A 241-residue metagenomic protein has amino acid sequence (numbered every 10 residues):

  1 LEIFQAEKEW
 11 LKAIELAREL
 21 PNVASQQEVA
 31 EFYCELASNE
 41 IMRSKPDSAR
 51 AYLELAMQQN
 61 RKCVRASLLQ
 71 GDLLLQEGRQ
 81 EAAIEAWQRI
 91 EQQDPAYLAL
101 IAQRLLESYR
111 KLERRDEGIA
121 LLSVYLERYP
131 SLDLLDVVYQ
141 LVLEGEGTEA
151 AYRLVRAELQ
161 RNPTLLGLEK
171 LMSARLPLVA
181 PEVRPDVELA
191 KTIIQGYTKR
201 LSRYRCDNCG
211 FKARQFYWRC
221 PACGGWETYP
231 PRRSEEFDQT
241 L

Functional and structural regions predicted by a protein language model:
F4, E40, L74, S108-Y109 (+2 more regions): Residue at a conserved register position within TPR or TPR-like alpha-solenoid repeats
E19-N22, E54-Q58, R89-Q92, V124-E127 (+1 more regions): Conserved structural position within tetratricopeptide repeats
S25-Q27, R61, P95-A96, Y129-P130 (+1 more regions): Short coil turns that delineate tetratricopeptide repeat
E28-E31, V64-R65, A99-L100, D133 (+1 more regions): Start-of-helix register in tetratricopeptide repeats
L36, Q70, R104-L105, L121 (+5 more regions): Structural register within alpha-helical repeat arrays
